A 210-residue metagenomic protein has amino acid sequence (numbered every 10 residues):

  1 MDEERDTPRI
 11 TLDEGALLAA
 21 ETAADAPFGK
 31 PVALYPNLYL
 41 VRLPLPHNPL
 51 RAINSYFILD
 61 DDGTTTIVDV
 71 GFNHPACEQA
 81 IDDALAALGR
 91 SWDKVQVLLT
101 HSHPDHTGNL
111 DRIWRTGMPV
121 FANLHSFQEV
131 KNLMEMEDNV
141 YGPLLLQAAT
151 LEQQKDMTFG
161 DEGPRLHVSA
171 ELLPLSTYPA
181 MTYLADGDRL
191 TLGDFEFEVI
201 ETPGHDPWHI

Functional and structural regions predicted by a protein language model:
M1-A26: N-terminal presequences and immediately downstream first alpha-helices
L12, Y35-L43, P164-L173, G193-E196: Short Pro/Gly-enriched beta-strand edge/turn motifs at strand-loop
F28-W92: Conserved beta-strand hairpin/beta-sheet module of binuclear metal-dependent hydrolase folds, prominently
G29-K30, Y56, T182, G187-D188 (+1 more regions): Residue-level detector of beta-strand structural context in well-folded domains
A33, L40, G187-I210: Core dinuclear metal-dependent hydrolase active-site scaffold
L45-H47, F72, P104, G204 (+1 more regions): Short, glycine/acidic-enriched loop or turn micro-motifs at the edges of active sites
R51, A76-E78, D83-T191: Active-site HxH/HxHxD metal-binding segment of metal-dependent hydrolases
T64-T66, Q96, F195: Structural motif
